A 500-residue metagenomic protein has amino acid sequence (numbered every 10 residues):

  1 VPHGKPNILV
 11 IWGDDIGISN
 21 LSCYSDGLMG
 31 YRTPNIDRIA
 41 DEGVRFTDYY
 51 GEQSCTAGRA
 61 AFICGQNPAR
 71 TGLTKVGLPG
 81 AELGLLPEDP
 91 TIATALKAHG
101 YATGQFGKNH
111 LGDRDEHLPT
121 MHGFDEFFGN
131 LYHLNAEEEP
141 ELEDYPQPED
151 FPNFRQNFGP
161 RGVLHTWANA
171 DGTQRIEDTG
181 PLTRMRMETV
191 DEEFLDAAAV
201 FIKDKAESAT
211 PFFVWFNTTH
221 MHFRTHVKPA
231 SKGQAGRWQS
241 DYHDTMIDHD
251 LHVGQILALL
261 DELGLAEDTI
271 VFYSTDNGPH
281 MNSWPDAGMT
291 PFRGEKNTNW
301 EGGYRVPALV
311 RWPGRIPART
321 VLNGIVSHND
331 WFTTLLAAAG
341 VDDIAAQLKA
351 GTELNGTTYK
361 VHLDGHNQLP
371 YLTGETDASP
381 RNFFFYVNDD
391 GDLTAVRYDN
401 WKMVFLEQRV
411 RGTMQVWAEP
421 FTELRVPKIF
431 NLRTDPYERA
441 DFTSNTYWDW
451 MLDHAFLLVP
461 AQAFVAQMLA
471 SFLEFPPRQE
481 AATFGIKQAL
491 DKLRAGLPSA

Functional and structural regions predicted by a protein language model:
V1-P427, L432, P436-A500: Formylglycine-dependent sulfatase
